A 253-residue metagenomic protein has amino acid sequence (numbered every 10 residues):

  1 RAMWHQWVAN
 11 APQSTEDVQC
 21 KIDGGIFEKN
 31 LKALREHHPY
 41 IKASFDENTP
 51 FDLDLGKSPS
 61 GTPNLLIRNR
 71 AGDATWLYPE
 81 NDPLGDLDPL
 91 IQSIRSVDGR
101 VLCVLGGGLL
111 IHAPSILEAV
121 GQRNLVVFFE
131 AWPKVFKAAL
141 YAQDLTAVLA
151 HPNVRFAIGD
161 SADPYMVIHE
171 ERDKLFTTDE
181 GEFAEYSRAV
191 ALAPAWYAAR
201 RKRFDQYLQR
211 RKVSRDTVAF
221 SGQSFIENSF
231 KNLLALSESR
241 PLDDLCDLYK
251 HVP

Functional and structural regions predicted by a protein language model:
R1-P253: N-terminal donor/sugar-recognition subdomains of glycan-related enzymes, prototypically the membrane-proximal stem
